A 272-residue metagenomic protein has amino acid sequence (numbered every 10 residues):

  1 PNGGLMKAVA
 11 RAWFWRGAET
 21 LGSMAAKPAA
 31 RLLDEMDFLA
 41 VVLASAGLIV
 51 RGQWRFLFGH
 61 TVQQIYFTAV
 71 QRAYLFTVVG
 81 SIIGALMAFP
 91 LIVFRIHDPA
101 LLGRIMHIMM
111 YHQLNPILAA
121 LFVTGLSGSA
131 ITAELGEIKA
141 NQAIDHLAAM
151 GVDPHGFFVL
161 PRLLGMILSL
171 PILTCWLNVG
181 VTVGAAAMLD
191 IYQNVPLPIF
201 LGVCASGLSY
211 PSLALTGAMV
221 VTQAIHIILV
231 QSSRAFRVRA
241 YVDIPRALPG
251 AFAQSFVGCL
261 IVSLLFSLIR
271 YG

Functional and structural regions predicted by a protein language model:
K7-H60: Short, membrane-interfacial amphipathic segments enriched in basic
R51-V62, Y66-V78, F256-V257: Membrane-interface helix starts
Y66-L118, F122: Active-site cofactor/substrate anionic-group-binding motifs, chiefly glycine- and Lys/Arg-rich phosphate-binding loops
A69, A73, T77, F158-G180 (+2 more regions): Selective transmembrane-helix segments that form parts of the transport pathway or gating/packing helices in multipass
P90-L114, W176-V221, L229-G250, R270-G272: Membrane-interfacial helix-loop-helix connectors in multipass membrane proteins
L121-K139: A hydrophobic alpha-helix feature that marks transmembrane segments and, especially, their cytosolic C-terminal ends
L135-L160, I244: Short cytoplasmic-facing helical segments at TM-TM junctions of multi-pass membrane proteins
I244, G250-L268: Final/C-terminal transmembrane alpha-helix of multipass membrane proteins
